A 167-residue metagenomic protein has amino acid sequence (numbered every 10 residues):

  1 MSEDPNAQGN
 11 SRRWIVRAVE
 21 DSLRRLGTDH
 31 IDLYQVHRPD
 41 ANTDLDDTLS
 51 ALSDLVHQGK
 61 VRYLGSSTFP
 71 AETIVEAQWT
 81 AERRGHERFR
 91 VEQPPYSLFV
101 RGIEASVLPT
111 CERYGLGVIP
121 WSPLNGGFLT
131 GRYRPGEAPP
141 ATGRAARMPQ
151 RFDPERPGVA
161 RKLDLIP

Functional and structural regions predicted by a protein language model:
M1-S2, H30, A141-A145: Short, basic/glycine-rich phosphate-binding loops at helix/coil junctions that contact nucleotide phosphates
M1-V16, H37-T43: Active-site mouth loops of central-metabolism enzymes
G9-L26, I74-W79: Short, acidic/polar
E20, V36-P39, F69, S97: Flexible loop residues that form catalytic and substrate-binding hotspots at small-molecule/glycan-binding clefts
L23-N42: Active-site groove signature of glycoside hydrolases
T43-P167: Beta/alpha (TIM)-barrel catalytic core signal, keyed to glycine-rich beta->alpha loops juxtaposed to Asp/Glu that bind
